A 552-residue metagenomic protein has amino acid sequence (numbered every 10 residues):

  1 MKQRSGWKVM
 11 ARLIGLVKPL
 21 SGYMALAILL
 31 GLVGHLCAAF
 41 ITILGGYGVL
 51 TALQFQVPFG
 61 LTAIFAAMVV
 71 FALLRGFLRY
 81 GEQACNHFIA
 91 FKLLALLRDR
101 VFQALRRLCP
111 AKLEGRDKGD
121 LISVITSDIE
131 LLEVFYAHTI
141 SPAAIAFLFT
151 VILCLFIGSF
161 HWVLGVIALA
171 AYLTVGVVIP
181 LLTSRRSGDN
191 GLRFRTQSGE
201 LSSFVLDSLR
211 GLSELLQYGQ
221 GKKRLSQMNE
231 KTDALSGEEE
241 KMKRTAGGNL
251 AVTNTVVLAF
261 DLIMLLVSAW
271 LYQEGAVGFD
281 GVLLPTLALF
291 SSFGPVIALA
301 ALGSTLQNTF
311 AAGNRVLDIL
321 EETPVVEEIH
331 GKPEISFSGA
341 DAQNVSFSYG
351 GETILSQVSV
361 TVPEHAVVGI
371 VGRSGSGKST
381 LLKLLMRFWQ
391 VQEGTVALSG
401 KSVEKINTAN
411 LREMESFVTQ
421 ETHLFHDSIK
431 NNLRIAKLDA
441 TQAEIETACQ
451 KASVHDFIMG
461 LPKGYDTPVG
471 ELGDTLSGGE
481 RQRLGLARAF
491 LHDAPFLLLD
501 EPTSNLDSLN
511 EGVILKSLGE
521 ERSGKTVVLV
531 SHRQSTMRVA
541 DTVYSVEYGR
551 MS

Functional and structural regions predicted by a protein language model:
M1-C37, P58-A63, E82, N86 (+11 more regions): Membrane-integrated ABC transporters
K2-G6, L29, A38-G46, V69-E114 (+15 more regions): Juxtamembrane helix-loop junctions of ABC transporter transmembrane domains
I14-G22, R107-A111, S127-Y136, I140 (+9 more regions): An intracellular "coupling" helix at the cytosolic face of ABC transporter transmembrane type-1 domains
P19, Y23-G34, F71, H138-R193 (+1 more regions): Transmembrane helices of ABC transporter permease
M24-L78, S159-V163, A276-F279: Transmembrane helix-loop-helix hairpins at lipid-water interfaces of multipass membrane proteins, especially the type-1
I64-R79, Y172-T174, A246-F260, F279-A301: Hydrophobic alpha-helical segments in the permease module
Q220, R244, S292-E321: Cytosolic ends of transmembrane helices, especially the final helix of ABC transmembrane type-1 domains
I335-S552: ABC-type nucleotide-binding domain
